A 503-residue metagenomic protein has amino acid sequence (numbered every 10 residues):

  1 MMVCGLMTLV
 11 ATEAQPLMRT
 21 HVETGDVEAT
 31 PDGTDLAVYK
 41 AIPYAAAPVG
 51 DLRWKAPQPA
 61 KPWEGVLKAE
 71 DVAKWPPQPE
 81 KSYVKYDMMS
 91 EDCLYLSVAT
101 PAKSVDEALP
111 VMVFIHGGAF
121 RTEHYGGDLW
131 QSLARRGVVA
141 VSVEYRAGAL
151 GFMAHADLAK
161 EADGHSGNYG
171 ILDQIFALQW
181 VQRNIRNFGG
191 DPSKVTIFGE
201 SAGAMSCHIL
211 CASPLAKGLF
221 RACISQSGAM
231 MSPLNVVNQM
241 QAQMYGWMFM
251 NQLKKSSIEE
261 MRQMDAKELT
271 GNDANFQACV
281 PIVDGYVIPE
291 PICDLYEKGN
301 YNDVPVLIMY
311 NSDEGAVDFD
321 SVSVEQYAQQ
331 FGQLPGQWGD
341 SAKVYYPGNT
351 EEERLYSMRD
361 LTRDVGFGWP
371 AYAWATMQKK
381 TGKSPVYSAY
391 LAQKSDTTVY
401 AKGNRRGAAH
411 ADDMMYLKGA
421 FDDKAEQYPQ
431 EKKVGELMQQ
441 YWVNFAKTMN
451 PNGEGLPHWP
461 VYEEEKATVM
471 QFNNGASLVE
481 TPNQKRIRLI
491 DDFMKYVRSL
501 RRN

Functional and structural regions predicted by a protein language model:
M1-P16, T398: Bacterial Sec-dependent N-terminal signal peptides
T12-N168, P192, A425-M438, K447-H458 (+3 more regions): Non-catalytic accessory segments of hydrolases
A37, S90-L94, L172-I175, Q179 (+6 more regions): A structural signal for well-ordered alpha-helical segments within the folded catalytic domains of diverse enzymes
K81-I258, Y286, L295-F319: Serine-hydrolase-like catalytic core of hydrolytic proteins
R136, A177, N184, F188 (+11 more regions): Structured segments of extracytoplasmic/periplasmic soluble domains in secreted or envelope-associated proteins
R146-A149, F198-A202, A389-T397, P457-E463: Short, solvent-exposed turn/loop segments enriched in Gly/Ser/Thr/Pro and often Arg
S193-T196, K255-M264, V386-Y390, G453-V461: Surface-exposed patches in mature extracellular/periplasmic domains of secreted proteins
E260, K267-Q430, Y441, T448: Substrate-gating cap/lid region and adjacent catalytic-acid/histidine neighborhood within extracellular/lumenal
